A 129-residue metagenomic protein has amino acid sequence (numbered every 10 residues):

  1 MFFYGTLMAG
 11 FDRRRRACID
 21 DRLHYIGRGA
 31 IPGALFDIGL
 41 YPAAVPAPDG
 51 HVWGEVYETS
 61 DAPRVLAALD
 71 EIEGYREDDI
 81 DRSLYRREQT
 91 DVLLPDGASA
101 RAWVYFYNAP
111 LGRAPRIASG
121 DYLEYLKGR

Functional and structural regions predicted by a protein language model:
M1-R129: Glycine-aromatic micro-motifs
